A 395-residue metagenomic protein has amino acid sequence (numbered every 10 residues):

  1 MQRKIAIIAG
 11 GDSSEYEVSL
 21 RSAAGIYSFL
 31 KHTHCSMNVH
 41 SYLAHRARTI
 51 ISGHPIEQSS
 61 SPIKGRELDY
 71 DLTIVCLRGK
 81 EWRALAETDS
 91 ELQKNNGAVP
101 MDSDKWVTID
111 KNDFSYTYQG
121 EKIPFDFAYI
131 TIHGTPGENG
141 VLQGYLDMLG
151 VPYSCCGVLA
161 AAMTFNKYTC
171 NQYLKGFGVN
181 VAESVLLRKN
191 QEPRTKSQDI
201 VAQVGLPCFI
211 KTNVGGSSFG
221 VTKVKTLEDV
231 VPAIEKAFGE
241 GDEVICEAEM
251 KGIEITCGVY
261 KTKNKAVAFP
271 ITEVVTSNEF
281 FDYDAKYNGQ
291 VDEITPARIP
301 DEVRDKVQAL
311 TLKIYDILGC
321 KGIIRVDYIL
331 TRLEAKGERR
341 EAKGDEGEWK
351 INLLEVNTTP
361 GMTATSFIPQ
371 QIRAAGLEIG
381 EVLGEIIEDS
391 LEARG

Functional and structural regions predicted by a protein language model:
M1-I8, S13, R21, Y118-I123 (+1 more regions): Active-site nucleotide/adenylate-binding loops and adjacent lid/helix of ATP-dependent enzymes
M1-S154, V158-L159, M163-F165, T169 (+1 more regions): ATP-binding N-terminal substructure of ATP-dependent carboxylate-amine bond-forming enzymes
R3, I8-D12, Q58, D301-G395: ATP-dependent carboxylate activation and anion-phosphoryl transfer catalytic cores that bind Mg-ATP to form
A24-G25, E235, L312: Solvent-exposed alpha-helix faces
D69, I245-E247, K321-R325: Flexible, glycine/charged-enriched surface loops at secondary-structure junctions
H133-G134, S218, V274-S277, N357-P369: Glycine-rich phosphate/pyrophosphate-binding beta-alpha loops
K225-A309, I329, L333, E348-N352: Phosphate-binding site of ATP-dependent enzymes
